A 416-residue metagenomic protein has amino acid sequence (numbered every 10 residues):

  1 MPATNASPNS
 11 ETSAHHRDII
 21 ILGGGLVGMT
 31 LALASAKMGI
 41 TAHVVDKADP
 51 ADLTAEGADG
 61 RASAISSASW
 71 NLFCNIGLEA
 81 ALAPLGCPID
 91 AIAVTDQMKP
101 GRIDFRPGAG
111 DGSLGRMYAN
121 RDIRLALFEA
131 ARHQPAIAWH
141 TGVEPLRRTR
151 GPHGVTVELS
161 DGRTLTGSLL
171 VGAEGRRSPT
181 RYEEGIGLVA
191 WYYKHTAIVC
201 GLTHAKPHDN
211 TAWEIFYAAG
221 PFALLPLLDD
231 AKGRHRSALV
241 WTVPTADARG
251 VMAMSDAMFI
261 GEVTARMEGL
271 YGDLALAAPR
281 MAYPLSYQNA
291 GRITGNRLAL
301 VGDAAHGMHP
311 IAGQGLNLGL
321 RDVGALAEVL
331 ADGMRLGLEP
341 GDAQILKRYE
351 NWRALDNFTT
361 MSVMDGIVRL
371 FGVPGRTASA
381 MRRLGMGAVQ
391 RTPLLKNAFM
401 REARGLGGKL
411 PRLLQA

Functional and structural regions predicted by a protein language model:
M1-I19, K37-M38: Extreme N-terminal leader/targeting segments of oxidoreductases
A14-H16, N71-N75, L82-E183, W191-T196: Conserved N-terminal helical subregion
D18-V44: N-terminal Rossmann-like FAD-binding beta1-loop-alpha1 element of flavoenzymes
V27, P50, R177: Conserved Rossmann-like nucleotide-cofactor binding loop
A36-D59: Glycine-rich FAD pyrophosphate-binding loop
F73, G154-E158, T164, L169-D273 (+2 more regions): Conserved FAD-binding catalytic core of PHBH/FMO-like flavoproteins
D247-A343: FAD/FMN-dependent oxidoreductases across multiple families
E328-A416: C-terminal helical "tail/cap" subdomain of flavin- and related membrane-associated enzymes
